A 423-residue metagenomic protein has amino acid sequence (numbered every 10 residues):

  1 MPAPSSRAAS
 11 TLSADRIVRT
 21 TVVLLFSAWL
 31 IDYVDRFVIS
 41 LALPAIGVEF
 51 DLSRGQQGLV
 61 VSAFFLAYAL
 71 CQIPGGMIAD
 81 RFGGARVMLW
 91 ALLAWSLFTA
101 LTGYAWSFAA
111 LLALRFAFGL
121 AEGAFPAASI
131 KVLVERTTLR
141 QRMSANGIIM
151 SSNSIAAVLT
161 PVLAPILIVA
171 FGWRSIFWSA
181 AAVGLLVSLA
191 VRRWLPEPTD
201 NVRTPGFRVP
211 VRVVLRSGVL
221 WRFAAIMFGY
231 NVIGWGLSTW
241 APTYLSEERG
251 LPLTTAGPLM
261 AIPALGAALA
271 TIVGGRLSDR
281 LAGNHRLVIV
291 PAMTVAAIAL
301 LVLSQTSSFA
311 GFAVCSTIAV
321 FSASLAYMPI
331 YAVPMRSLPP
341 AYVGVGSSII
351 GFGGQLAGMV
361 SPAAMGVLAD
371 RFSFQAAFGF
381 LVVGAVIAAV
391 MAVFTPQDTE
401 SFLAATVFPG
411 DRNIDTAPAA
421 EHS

Functional and structural regions predicted by a protein language model:
S6-A14, P196-A224, D411, D415: Juxtamembrane intracellular "pre-TM" segments in multi-pass secondary transporters
I39-S40, G218-T271, Y327, Y331: Extracytoplasmic gate region of multi-pass secondary transporters
L70-W106: Conserved MFS/SLC helix-loop-helix module at the cytosolic interface between two early adjacent transmembrane helices
Q72-G83, T271-G283, A369-D370: Helix-to-loop junctions at the C-terminal end of transmembrane segments in multipass secondary transporters
R81-L92, D279-M293: Cytoplasmic membrane-interface "Motif A"-like loop-to-helix N-cap segments of 12-TM Major Facilitator Superfamily
L114-N153: Cytoplasmic helix-loop-helix junction between adjacent transmembrane helices in 12-TM secondary transporters
I149-R193: Helix-loop-helix hairpin linking two adjacent transmembrane segments in secondary transporters
N284-I330: C-terminal transmembrane helical hairpin of 12-TM major facilitator-type secondary transporters
